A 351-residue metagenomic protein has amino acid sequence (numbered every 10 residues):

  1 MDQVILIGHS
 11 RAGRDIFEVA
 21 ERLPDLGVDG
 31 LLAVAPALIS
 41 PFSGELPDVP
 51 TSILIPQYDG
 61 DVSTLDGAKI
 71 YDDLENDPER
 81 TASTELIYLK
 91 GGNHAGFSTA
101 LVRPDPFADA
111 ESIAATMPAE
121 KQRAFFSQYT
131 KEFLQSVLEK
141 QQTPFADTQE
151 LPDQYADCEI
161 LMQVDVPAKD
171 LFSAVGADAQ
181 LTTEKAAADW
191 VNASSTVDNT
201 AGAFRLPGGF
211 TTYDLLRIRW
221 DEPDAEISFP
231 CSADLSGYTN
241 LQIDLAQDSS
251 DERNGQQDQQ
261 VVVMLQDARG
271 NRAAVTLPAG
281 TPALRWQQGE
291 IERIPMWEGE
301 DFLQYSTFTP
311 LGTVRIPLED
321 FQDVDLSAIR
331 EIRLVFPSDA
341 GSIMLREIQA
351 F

Functional and structural regions predicted by a protein language model:
M1-H9: Gly/Ser-rich "nucleophile elbow"/oxyanion-hole loop immediately N-terminal to the catalytic nucleophile in hydrolases
I7, L32-A35, L54, L89-K90: Alpha/beta-hydrolase-fold catalytic nucleophile elbow
G8-A12, I16: Gly/Ala-rich beta-loop-alpha elbow adjacent to hydrolase catalytic centers
D25-L38, P50: A conserved short beta-strand
L46-E120: Active-site-adjacent alpha-helix of alpha/beta-hydrolase-fold enzymes
G91-H94, A100-E226, S236-Q242, Q247 (+2 more regions): Alpha/beta-hydrolase-fold serine-hydrolase catalytic core, especially in secreted/extracellular enzymes
R217-D323, F336-F351: Extracellular ligand-binding interfaces
D323-R333: Noncatalytic modules at the cell exterior or secretory-pathway interfaces, chiefly beta-strand-rich lectin/adhesion
